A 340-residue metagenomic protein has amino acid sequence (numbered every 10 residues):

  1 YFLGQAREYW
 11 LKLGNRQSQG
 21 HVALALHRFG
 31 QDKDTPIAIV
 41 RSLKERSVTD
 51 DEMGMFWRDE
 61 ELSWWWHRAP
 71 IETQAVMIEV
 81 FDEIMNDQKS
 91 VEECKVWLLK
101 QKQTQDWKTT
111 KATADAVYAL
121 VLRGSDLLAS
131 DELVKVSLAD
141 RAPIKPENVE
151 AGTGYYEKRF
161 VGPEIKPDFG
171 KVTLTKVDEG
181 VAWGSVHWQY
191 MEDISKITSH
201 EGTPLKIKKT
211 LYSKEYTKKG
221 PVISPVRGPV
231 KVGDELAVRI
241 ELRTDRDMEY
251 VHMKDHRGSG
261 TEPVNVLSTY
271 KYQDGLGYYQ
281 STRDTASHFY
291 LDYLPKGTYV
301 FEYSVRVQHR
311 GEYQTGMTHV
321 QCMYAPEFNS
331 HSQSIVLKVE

Functional and structural regions predicted by a protein language model:
Y1-E340: Long, domain-scale non-catalytic interaction/scaffolding regions in large secretory-pathway and trafficking proteins
